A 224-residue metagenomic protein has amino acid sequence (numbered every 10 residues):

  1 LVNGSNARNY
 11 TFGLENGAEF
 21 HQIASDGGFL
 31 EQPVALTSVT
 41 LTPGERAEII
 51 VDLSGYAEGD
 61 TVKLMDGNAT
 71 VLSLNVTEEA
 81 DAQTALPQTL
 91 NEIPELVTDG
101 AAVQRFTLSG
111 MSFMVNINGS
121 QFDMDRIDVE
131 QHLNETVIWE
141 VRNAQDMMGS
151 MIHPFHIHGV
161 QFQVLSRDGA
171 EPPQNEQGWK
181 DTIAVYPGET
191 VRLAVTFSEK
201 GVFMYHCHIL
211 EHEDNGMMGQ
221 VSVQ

Functional and structural regions predicted by a protein language model:
L1-V2, M204: Conserved catalytic-core segments centered on acid/base and nucleophilic motifs
V2-G100: Histidine- and aromatic-rich segments of cupredoxin/plastocyanin-like copper-binding domains
H21-V34, R105-Q224: Active-site pocket scaffolds in enzymes
